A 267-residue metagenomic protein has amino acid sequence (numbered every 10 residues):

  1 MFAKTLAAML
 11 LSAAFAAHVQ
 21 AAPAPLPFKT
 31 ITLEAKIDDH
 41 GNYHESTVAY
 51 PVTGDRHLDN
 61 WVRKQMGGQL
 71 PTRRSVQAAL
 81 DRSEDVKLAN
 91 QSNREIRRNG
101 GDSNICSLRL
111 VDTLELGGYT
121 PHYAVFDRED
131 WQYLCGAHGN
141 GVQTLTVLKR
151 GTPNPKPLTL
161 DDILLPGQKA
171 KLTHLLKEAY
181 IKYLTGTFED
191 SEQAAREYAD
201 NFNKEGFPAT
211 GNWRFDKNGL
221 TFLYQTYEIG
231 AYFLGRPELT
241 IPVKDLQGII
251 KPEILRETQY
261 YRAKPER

Functional and structural regions predicted by a protein language model:
M1-A7: Bacterial N-terminal signal peptides that target proteins for export
A7-A16: Bacterial N-terminal signal peptides
A21-R267: Compositionally biased intrinsically disordered regions enriched in Thr/Gly
